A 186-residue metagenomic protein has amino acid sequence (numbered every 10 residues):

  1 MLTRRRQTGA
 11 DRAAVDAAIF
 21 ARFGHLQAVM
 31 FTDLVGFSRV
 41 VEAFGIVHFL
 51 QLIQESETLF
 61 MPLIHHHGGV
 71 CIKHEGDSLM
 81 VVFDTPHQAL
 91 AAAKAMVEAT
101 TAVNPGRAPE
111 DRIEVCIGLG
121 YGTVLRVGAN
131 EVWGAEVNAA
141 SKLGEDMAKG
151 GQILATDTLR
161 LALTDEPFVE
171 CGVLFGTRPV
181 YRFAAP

Functional and structural regions predicted by a protein language model:
M1-F20, P186: Intrinsically disordered or compositionally simple regulatory linkers and C-terminal tails in signal-transduction
R12-A91: Catalytic NTP-binding/metal-coordinating core of nucleotidyl cyclase/transferase enzymes
F37, A89, V124, L159-R160: A generic structural signal for short hydrophobic patches within well-formed alpha-helices
Q51-G68, M80-I117, Y121-T123, A135-K142: Alpha-helical scaffold within the catalytic cores of cyclic-nucleotide enzymes
V70-H74, P109, C171-V173: Short beta-strand
V82, T123-G128, A162-L163: Short, solvent-exposed loop/turn segments at secondary-structure junctions
V127-E131, G151-L154: Catalytic cores and conserved motifs of cyclic dinucleotide signaling enzymes
G150-P186: Cytosolic regulatory/linker segments at or just downstream of nucleotide-handling modules in signal-transduction
